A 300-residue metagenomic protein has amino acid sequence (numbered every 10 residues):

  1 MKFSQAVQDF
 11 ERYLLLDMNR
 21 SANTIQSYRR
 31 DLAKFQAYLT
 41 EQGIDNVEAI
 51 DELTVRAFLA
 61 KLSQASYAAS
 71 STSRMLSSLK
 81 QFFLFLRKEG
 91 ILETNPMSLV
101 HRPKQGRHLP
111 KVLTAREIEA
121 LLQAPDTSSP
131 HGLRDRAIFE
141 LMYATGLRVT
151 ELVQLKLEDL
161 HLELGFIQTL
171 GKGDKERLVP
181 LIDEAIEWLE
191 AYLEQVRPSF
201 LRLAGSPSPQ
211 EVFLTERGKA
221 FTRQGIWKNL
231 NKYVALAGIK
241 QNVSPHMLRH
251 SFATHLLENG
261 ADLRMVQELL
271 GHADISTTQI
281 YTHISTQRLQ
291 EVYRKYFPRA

Functional and structural regions predicted by a protein language model:
M1-A300: Conserved catalytic core of the tyrosine transesterase superfamily
